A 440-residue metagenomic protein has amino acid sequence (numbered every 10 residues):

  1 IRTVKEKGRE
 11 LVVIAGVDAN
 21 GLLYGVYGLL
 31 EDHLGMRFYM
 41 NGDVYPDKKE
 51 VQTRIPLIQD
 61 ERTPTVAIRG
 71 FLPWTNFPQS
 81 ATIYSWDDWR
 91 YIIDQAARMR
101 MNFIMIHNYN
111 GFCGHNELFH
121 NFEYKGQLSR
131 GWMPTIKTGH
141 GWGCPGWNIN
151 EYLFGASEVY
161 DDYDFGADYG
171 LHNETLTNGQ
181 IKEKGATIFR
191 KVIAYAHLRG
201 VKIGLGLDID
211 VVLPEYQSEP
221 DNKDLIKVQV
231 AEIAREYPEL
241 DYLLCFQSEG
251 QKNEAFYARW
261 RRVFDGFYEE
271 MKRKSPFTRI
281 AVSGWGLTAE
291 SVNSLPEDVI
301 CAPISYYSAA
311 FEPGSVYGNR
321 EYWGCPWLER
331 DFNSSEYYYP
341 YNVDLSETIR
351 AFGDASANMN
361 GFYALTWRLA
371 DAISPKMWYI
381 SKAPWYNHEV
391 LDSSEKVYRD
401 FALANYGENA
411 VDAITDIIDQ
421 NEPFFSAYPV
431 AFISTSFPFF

Functional and structural regions predicted by a protein language model:
I1-P64: Contiguous, structured surface segment used for ligand recognition
L11-V13, R69, G361: Structural motif
I14-V17, A81-Y84, K184, A255-R259: Extracytoplasmic/periplasmic, Sec-exported soluble proteins
L23-Y27, R90-I93, F189, V230: Extracytoplasmic/secreted envelope proteins and their assembly/folding machinery, especially bacterial periplasmic
V26-L29, Y84-W89, F119-N121: "Short basic amphipathic alpha-helical interaction patches in structured regions
R37, D43-T53, E61, W74-N76 (+5 more regions): Catalytic-core regions of glycoside hydrolase
V66-Q95, M99-H107: N-terminal structural segment of carbohydrate-active enzymes
F425-Y428, F432-F440: C-terminal functional modules
